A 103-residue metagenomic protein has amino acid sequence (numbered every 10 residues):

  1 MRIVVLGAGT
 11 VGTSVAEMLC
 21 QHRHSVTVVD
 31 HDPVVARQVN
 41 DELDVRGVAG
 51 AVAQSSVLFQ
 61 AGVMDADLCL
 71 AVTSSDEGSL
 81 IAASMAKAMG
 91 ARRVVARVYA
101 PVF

Functional and structural regions predicted by a protein language model:
M1-F103: Cytosolic regulatory regions of ion transport systems
